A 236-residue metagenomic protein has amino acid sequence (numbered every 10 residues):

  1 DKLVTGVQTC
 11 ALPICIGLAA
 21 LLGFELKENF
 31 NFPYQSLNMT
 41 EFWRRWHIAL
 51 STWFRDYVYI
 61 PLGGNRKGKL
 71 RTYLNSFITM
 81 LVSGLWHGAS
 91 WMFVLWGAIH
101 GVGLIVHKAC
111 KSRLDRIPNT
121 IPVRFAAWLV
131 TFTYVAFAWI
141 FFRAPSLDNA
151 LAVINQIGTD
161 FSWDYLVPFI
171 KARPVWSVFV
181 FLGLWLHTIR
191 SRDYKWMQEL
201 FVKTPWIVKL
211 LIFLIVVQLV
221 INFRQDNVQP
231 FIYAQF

Functional and structural regions predicted by a protein language model:
D1-G6: Short, exposed "boundary/linker" segments that immediately precede the start of a downstream structural module
V7-L184, R190-Q235: Membrane-embedded transmembrane alpha-helical bundles that form the catalytic cores of multi-pass lipid-modifying
